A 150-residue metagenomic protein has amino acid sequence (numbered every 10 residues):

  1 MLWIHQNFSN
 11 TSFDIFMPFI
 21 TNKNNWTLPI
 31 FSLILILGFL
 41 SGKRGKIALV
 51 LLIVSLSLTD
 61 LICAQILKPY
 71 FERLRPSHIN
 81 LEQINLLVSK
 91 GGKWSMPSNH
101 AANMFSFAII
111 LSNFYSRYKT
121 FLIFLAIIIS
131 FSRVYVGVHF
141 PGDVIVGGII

Functional and structural regions predicted by a protein language model:
M1-I4, G45-V50, K90-H100: Hydrophobic alpha-helical transmembrane segments
M1-L28, C63-G92: N-terminal transmembrane-helix/juxtamembrane module of multi-pass inner/ER membrane proteins
S12, K43-A48, F114-F121: Membrane-helix interface segments
I30-L40, M104-I109: Hydrophobic, aromatic-rich transmembrane alpha-helices and their immediate juxtamembrane boundary segments
L33-I62: Interfacial segments of alpha-helical transmembrane regions
K43, E72-S77, V138-G142: Transmembrane helix-loop junctions in multipass membrane proteins, especially transporters and channels
S55-A64, A126-I129, R133: Alpha-helical transmembrane segments of multi-pass membrane proteins
N85-I150: Membrane-embedded catalytic cores of phosphoryl/pyrophosphoryl-handling enzymes
